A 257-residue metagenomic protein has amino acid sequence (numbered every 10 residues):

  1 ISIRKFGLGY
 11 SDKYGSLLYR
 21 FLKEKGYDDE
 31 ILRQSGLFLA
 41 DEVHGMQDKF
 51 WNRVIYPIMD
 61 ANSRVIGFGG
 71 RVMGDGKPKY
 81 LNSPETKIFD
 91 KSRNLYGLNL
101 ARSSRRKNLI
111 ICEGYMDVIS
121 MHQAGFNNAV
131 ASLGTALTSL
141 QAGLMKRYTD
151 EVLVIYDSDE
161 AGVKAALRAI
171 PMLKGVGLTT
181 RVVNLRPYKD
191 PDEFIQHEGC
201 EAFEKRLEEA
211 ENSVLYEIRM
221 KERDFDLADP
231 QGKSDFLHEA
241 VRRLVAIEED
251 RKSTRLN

Functional and structural regions predicted by a protein language model:
I1-K13, D235: Conserved alpha/beta enzyme-core scaffolds, especially Rossmann-like or related mixed alpha/beta domains that build
R4, D157-D159, G232: Short strand-loop junctions, especially beta-strand C-caps/beta-turns that link beta-sheets to coils or alpha-helices
G7-Y10, G69, G114, L133 (+2 more regions): Glycine-rich, histidine-containing beta strand-loop boundary motifs that form or position
S11, Q47-D48, D90, D229 (+2 more regions): Residue-level marker of regulatory loop/turn positions in helix-turn-helix DNA-binding domains and in histidine
Y14-Y148, V152, A165-A166: Phosphate-handling DNA/RNA-contact segment within nucleic-acid enzymes
D90, I110, V130-G134, S158 (+3 more regions): Glycine- and other small-residue-rich loops at beta-strand/loop junctions that grip anionic moieties
S103, T135-P187, F194-L207: Conserved catalytic cores of soluble enzyme domains, especially glycine-rich substrate-binding beta-alpha loops
T179-R255: C-terminal or mid-to-C-terminal helical accessory/interaction module adjacent to the motor/catalytic core
